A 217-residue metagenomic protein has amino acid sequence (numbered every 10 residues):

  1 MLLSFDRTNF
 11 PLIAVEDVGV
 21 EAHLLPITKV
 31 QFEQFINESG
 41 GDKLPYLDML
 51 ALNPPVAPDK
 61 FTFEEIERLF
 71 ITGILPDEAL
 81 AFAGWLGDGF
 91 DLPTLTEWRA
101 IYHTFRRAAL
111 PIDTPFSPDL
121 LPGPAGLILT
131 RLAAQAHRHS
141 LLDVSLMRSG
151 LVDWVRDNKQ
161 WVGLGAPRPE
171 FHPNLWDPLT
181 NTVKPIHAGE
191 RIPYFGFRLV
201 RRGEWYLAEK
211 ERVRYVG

Functional and structural regions predicted by a protein language model:
M1-A14, A51-N53: Short acidic N-proximal helix/loop "leader" segments that mark the beginning of a domain or an inter-domain linker
M1-D6, F61-I66, L132-A134: Short, solvent-exposed secondary-structure boundary motifs
M1-L2, L50-A51, R131-L132, N174-T180: A short linear-motif detector with a strong N-terminal bias
F5, I66, F105, L121 (+1 more regions): Extended hydrophobic/Leu-rich segments
T8-F10, V15, E64, H137 (+1 more regions): Short, solvent-exposed coil/turn segments
E16-T114, E204-V213, G217: Active-site microenvironments of metalloenzymes and redox enzymes
P115-L141: A short, contiguous structural element within a folded domain that forms the immediate neighborhood of a functional site
A136-G217: Surface-exposed recognition segments
